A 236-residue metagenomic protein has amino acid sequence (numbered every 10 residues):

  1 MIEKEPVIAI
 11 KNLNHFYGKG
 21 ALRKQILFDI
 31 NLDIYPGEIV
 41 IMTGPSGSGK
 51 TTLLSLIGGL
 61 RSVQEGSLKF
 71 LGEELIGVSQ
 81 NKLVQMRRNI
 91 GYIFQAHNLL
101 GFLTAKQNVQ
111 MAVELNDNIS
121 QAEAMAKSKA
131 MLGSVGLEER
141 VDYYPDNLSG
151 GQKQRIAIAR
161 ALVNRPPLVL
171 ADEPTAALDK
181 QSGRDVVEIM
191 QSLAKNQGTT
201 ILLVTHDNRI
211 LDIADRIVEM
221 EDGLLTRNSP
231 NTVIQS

Functional and structural regions predicted by a protein language model:
M1-H15, R227-S236: ABC-family P-loop ATPase nucleotide-binding domain
P6-I8, L13-I213, I217-M220: ABC family nucleotide-binding domain
I217-P230: H-loop (His-switch) and adjacent beta-strand-loop-beta switch element of ABC-type ATPase nucleotide-binding domains
